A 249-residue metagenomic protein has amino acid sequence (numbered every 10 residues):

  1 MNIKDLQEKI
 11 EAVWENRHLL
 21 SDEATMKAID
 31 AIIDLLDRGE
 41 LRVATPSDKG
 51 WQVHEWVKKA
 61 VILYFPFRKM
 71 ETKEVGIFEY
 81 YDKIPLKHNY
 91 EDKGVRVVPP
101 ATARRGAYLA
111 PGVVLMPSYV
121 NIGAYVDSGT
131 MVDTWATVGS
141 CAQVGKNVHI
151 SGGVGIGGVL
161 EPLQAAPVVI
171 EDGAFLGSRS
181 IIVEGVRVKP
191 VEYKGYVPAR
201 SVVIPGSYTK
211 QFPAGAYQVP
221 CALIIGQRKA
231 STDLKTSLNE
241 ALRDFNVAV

Functional and structural regions predicted by a protein language model:
M1-V95, R200, G206-V249: Terminal amphipathic alpha-helical/low-complexity segments used for targeting or macromolecular assembly
E91, V95-F212, I224: Structural signal for interior beta-strand "rungs" in well-ordered beta-sheet cores of soluble enzyme domains
